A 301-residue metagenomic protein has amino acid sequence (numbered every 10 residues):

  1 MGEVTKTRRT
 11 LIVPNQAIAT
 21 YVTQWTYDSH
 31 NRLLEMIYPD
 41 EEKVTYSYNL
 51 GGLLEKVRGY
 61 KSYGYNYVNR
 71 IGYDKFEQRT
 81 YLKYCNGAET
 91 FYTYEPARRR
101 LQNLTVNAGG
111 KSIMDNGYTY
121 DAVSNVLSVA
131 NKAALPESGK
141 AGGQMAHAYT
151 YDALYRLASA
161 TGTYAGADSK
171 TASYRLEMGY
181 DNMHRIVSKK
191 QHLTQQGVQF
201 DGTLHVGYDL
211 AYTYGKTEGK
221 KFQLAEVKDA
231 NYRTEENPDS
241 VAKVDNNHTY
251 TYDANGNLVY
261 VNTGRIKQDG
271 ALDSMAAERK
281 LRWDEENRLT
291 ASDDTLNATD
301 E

Functional and structural regions predicted by a protein language model:
M1-E301: Acidic/glycine-rich beta-solenoid
